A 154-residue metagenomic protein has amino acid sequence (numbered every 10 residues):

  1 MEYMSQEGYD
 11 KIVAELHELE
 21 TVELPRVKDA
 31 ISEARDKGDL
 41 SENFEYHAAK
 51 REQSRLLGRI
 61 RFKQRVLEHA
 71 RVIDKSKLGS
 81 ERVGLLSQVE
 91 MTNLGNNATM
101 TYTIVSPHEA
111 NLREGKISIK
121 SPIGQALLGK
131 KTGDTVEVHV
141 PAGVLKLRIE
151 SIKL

Functional and structural regions predicted by a protein language model:
M1-R61: N-terminal cationic and glycine-rich segments that engage phosphates or anionic surfaces
M4-A14, E68, P122-L128: Short alpha-helical interface patches
E20-E23, L67-R71, K131: Conserved NTP-handling cores and scaffolds of large molecular machines
L57-R71: Amphipathic alpha-helical coiled-coil segments
I73-L154: Non-DNA-binding regulatory cores of transcription-related proteins, predominantly C-terminal effector-binding
